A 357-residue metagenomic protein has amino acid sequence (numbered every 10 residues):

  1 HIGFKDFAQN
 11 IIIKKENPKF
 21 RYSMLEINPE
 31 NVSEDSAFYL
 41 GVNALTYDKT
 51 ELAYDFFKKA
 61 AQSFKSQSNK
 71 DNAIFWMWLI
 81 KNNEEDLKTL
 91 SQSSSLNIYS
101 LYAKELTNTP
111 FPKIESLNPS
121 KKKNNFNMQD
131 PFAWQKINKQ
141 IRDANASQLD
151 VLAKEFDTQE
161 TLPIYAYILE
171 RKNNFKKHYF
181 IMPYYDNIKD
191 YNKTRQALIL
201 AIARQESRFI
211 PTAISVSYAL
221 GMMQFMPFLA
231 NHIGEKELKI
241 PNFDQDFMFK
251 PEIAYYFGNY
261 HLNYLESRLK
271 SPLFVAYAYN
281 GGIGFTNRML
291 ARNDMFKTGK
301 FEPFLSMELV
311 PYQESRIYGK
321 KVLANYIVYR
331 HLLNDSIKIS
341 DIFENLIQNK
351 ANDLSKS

Functional and structural regions predicted by a protein language model:
H1-F7, P18-K19, P29-Y39, K65-I74 (+6 more regions): Generic helix N-cap/helix-start motif at coil->alpha-helix transitions
H1-I2, Y22-E34, T46-Y47, Y54-Q67 (+5 more regions): Solenoid-like repeat scaffolds
G3-I13, L25, Y39-T46: Alpha-solenoid helical repeat scaffolds
I11-I12, A44, I74, K81 (+1 more regions): Residue at a conserved register position within TPR or TPR-like alpha-solenoid repeats
K14-K15, Y47-D48, I80-E84: Structural motif corresponding to the intra-repeat A-B loop/turn of tetratricopeptide repeats
S23-N28, E34, Y47, S68-N72 (+3 more regions): Catalytic glycan-binding domains that act on GlcNAc-containing polysaccharides
S95, Y99, E105-A133, Y184-N192 (+1 more regions): Extracellular/periplasmic ectodomains of large secreted or surface enzymes and adhesion receptors
